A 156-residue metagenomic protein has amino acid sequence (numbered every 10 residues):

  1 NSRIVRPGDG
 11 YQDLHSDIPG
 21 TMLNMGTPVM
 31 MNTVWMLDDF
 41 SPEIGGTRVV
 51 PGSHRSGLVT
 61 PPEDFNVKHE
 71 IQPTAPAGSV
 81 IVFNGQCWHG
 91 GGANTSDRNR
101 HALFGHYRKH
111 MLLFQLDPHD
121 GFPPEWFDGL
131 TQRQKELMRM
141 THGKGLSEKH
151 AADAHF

Functional and structural regions predicted by a protein language model:
N1-R6: Active-site cores enriched in adjacent His and Asp/Glu residues with nearby glycine-rich loops that coordinate divalent
D9-T74, L112-F122: Catalytic core of non-heme Fe(II) oxygenases with the double-stranded beta-helix
S56-V82, Q86-C87, G92-F156: Conserved double-stranded beta-helix
